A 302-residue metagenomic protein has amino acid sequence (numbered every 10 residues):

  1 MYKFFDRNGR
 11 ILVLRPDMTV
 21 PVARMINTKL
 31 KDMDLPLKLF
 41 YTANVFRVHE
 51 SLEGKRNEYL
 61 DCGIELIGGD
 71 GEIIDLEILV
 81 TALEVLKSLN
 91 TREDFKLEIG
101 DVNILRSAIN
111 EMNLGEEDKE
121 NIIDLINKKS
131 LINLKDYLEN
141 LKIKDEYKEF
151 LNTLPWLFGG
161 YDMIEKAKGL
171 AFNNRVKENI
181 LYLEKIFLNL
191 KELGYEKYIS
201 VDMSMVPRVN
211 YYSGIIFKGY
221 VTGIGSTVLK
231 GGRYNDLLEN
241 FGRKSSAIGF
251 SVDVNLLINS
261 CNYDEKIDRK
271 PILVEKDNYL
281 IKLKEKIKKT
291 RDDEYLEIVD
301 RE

Functional and structural regions predicted by a protein language model:
M1-L14: Short, structured active-site "lid" loops
Y2-F4, N113, F217-V221: Short beta-strand elements
G9, D17-D32, L39-R92, E139-E302: Positively charged, Gly/Ser-enriched RNA/tRNA-binding surfaces
L14, G100, V252: A conserved hydrophobic position in a structured secondary element of the catalytic/binding core that shapes
E58-C62, I99-S107: Short, conserved phosphate-binding/catalytic loop or strand-edge motifs used in phosphoryl-/nucleotidyl-transfer
E93-L97, A108-M112, I123-L125, L138-N140 (+1 more regions): A short, ordered amphipathic alpha-helix with a cationic face
L97-D101, D300-R301: Acidic carboxylate-rich catalytic motifs and surrounding loops in phosphoryl-/glycosyl-chemistry enzymes
V102-D136: Short terminal or interdomain "cap/linker" segment that borders an active site or interface and mediates
